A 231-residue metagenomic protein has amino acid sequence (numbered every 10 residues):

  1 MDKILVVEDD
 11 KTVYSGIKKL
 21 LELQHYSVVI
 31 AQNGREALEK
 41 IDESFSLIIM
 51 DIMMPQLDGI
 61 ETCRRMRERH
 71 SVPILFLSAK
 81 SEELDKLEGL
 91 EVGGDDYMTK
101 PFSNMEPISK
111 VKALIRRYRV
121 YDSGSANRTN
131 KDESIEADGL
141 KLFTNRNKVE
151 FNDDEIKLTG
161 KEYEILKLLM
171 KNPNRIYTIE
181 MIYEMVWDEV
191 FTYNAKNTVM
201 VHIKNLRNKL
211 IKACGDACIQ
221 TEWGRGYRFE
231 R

Functional and structural regions predicted by a protein language model:
M1-D122: N-terminal/domain-start alpha-helical segments
K3, A113-N174, E180, E230: Short, Lys/Arg-enriched segments at the junction into DNA-binding effector domains of transcriptional regulators
L21, I135, A217: ABC ATPase A-loop
Q24, H70, D138, G215 (+1 more regions): Residue-level signal for beta-strand positions within conserved beta-sheet cores that form or flank
R69, E91-V92, S134, N152 (+1 more regions): ABC ATPase NBD switch/coupling site
K141, G215-R231: A short linear beta-strand->loop->alpha-helix hinge motif most characteristic of winged-helix/helix-turn-helix
K148-G160, E164-A217, W223: Positively charged, aromatic-enriched patches within helix-turn-helix-type DNA-binding elements, predominantly
